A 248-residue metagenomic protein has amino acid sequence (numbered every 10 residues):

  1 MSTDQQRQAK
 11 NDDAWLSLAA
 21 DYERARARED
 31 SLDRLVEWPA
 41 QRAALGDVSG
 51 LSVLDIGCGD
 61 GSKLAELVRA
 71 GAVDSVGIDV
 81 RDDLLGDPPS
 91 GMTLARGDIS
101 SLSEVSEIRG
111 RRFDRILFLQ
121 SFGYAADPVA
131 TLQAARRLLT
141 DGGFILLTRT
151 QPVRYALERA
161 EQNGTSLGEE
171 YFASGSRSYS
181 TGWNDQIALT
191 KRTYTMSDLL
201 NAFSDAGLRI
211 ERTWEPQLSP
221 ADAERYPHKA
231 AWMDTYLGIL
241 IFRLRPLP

Functional and structural regions predicted by a protein language model:
S2-V48, S62-E66, L84-D87: Conserved class I S-adenosyl-L-methionine
L54, D60-E104: Class I SAM-dependent methyltransferase SAM/SAH-binding core
V105-I116: A short acidic, Gly/Pro-enriched loop at the edge of an enzyme's catalytic core that lines a small-molecule cofactor
R115-P128: A short SAM/SAH-binding and catalytic strip from SAM-dependent methyltransferases
V129-F144: A short glycine-rich, Lys/Arg-flanked "PGG" loop and its adjoining helix->strand segment in the class I
I145-S178: Conserved class I S-adenosyl-L-methionine
T190-T213: Short alpha-helix
D205-P248: C-terminal lobe and adjacent flexible extensions of AdoMet/dcAdoMet transferase-like proteins
